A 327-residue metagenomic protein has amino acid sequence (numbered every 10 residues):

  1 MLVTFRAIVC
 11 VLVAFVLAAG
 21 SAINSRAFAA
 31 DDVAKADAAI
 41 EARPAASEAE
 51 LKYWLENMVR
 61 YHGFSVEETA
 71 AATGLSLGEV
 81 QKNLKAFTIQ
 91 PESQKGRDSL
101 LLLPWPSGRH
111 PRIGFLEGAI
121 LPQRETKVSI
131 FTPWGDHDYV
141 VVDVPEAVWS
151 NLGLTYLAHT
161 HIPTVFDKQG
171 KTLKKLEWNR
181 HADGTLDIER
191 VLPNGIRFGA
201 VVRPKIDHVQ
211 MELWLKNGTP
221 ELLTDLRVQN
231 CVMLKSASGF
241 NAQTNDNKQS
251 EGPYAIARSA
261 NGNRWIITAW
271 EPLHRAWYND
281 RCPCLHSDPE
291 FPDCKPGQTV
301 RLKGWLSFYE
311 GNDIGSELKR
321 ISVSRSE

Functional and structural regions predicted by a protein language model:
A7-A22: Bacterial N-terminal signal peptides
E48-G63: Short, amphipathic alpha-helical "recognition" segments used to contact nucleic acids or chromatin
P91-P106: Short Lys/Arg-enriched helix C-cap and helix-to-coil transition segments that create basic nucleic-acid-contact patches
L102-L173: Acidic-aromatic substrate-binding/catalytic surfaces of carbohydrate-active enzymes
R124-T126, T132-D138, V144-A147, G218 (+2 more regions): A contiguous, surface-exposed recognition patch within enzymatic or periplasmic domains that forms
L154-K205: Extended, loop-rich substrate-binding clefts of extracytoplasmic carbohydrate-active enzymes
H161-L173, E177-R180, A260-E327: Beta-strand-rich recognition/accessory modules
P204-T244: Acidic (Asp/Glu-rich), glycine- and aromatic
